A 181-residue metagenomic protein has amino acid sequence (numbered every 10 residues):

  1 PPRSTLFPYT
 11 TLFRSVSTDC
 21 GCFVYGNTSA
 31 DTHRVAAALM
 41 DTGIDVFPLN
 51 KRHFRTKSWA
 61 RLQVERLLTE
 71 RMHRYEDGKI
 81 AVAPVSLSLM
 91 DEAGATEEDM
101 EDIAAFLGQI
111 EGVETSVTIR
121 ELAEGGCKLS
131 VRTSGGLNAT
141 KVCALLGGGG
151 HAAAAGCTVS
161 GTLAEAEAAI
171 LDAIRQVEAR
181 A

Functional and structural regions predicted by a protein language model:
P1-L12: Short, small-residue-biased leader/transition segments that mark boundaries at the very start of proteins
S17-L145, G150-A181: Hydrophobic helix-and-loop "lid/oligomerization" segment in the mid-to-C-terminal part of catalytic domains
